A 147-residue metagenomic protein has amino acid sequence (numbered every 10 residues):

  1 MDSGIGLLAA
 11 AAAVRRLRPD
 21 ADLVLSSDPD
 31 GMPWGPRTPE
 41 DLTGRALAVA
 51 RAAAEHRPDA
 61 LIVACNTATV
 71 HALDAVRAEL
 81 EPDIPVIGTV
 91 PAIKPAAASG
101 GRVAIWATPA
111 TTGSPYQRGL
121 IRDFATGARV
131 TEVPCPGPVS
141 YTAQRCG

Functional and structural regions predicted by a protein language model:
M1-G147: Non-catalytic structural scaffold of enzyme domains
